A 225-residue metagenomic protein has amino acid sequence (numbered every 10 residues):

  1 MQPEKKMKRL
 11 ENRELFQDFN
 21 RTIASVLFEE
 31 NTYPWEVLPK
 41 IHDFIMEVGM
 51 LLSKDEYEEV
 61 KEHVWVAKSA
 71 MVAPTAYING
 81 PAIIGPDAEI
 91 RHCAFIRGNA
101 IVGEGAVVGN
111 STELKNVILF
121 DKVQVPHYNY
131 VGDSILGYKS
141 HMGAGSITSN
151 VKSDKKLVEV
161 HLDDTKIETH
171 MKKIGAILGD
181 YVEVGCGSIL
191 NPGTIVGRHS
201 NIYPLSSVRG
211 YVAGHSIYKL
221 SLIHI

Functional and structural regions predicted by a protein language model:
M1-H63, K68, H199, L205 (+1 more regions): Terminal amphipathic alpha-helical/low-complexity segments used for targeting or macromolecular assembly
K6, I23-V26, L119-L222: Glycine-rich hexapeptide-repeat left-handed beta-helix
K6-R13, A82, P86-G105, I217-K219: N-terminal start-of-domain structural block
L52-D55, S69, V125, T165-I167: Short gly/ser/thr-rich secondary-structure transition/capping motifs
K54, V60-K61, N79, V107 (+1 more regions): Short, flexible, glycine/charge-rich loop motifs used to bind or transfer phosphoryl groups or to couple energy/partner
